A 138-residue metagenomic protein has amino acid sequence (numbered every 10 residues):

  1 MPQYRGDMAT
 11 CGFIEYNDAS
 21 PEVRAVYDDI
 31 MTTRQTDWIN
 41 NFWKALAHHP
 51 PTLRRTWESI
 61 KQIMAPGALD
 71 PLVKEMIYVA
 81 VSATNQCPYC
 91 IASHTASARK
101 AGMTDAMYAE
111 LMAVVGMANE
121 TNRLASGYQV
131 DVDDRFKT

Functional and structural regions predicted by a protein language model:
M1-T138: Hydrophobic alpha-helical segments
